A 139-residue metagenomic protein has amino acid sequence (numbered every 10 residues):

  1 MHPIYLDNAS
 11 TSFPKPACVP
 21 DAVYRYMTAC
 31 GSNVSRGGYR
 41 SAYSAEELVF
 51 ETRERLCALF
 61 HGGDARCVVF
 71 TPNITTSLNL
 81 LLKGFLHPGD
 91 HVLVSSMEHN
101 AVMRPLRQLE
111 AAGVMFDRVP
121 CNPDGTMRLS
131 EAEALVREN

Functional and structural regions predicted by a protein language model:
M1-N139: Pyridoxal 5′-phosphate
